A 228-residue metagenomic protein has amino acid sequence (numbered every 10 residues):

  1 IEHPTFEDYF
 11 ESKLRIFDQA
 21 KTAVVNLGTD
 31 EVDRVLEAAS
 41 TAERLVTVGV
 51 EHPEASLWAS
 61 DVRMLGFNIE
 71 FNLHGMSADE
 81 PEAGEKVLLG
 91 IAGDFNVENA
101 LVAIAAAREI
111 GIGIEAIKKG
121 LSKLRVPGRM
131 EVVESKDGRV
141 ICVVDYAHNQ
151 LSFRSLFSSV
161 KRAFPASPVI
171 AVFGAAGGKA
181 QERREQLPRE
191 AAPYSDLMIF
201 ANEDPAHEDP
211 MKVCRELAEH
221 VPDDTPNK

Functional and structural regions predicted by a protein language model:
I1-C142, A218-V221, T225-N227: Acidic, Mg2+-coordinating active-site environments of NTP-dependent enzymes
I1-T5, A147, A175-K179: Short, flexible loop segments at the rims of nucleotide/cofactor-binding pockets, characterized by
E7, E11-L14, L101, R154-S158 (+2 more regions): Amphipathic, non-transmembrane alpha-helical secondary structure
K21, D145, D196-M198: Conserved acidic residues
V35, I117, F153-L156, R184: Hydrophobic side chains in well-ordered alpha-helices
V126, L151, S158-D224: Active-site beta-alpha connecting loops in nucleotide-dependent enzymes
C142-H148: Switch II (G3) loop of P-loop NTPases
